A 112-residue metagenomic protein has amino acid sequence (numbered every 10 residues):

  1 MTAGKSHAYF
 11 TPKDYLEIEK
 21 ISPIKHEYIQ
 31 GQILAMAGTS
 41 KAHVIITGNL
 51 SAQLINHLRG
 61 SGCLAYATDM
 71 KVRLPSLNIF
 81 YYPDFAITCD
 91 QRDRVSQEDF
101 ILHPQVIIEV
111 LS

Functional and structural regions predicted by a protein language model:
M1-S112: Gly/Pro/Ser/Thr-rich low-complexity, intrinsically disordered segments predominantly at protein N-termini
